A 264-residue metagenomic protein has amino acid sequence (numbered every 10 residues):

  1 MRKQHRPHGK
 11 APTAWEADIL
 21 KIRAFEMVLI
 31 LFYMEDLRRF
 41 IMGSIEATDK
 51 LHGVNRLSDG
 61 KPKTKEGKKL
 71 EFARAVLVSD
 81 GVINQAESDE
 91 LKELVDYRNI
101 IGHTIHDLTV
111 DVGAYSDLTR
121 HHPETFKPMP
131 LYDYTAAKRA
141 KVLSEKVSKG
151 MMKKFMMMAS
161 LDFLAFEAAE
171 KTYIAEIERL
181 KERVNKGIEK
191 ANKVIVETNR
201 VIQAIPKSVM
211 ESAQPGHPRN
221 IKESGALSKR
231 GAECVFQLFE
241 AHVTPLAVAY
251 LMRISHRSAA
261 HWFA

Functional and structural regions predicted by a protein language model:
M1-S212, Y250: Amphipathic alpha-helical interface elements
L77-V78, L238, F263: Hydrophobic alpha-helix position signal
E87-E90, G231, S258: Single-residue recognition of alpha-helix capping/boundary positions
E211-S224: Short, Lys/Arg-enriched N-terminal segment that forms or immediately precedes the first helix of a structured domain
E223, T244-W262: Short, basic interhelical loop/turn and adjoining N-cap of the next helix at nucleic-acid- or acidic-partner-contacting
S224-V243: Short, amphipathic alpha-helical "recognition" segments used to contact nucleic acids or chromatin
